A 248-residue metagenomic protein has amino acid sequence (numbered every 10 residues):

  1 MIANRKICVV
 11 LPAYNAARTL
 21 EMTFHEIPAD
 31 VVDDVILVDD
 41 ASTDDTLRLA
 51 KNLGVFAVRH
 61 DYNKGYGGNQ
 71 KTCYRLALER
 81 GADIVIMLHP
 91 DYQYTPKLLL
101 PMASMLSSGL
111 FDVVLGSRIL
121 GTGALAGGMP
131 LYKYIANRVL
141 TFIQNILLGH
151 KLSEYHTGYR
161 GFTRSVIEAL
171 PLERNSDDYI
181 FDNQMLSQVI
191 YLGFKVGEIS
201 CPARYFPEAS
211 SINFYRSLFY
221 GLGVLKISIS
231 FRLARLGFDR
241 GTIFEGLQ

Functional and structural regions predicted by a protein language model:
M1-A3, L147-G149, E173-Q248: Hydrophobic helical membrane-anchoring modules
C8-P12, I36, R59: Short hydrophobic beta-strand elements that form part of the catalytic alpha/beta core underpinning NDP-sugar/donor
Y14-A29: Short, well-formed alpha-helical segments that are part of the catalytic scaffolds of diverse glycosyltransferases
A16-T19, S42, T95: Donor nucleotide-sugar binding loop of glycosyltransferases
D39-L47: A conserved acidic beta->alpha catalytic loop
A41, G65, Q93: A short, conserved beta-strand element in the Rossmann-like catalytic core that flanks the donor/metal-binding loop
V58, Y62-E79, P96-Y179, F206-Y215 (+1 more regions): Acceptor/aglycone-binding surface of glycosyltransferases and processive sugar-polymer synthases
A82-D91: Short beta-strand-to-loop acidic/aromatic patch adjacent to the donor-nucleotide binding site
